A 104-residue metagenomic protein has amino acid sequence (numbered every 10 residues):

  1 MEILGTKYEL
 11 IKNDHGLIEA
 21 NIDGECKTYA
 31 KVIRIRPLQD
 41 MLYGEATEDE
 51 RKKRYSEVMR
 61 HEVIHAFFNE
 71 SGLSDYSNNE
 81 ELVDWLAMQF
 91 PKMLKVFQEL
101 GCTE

Functional and structural regions predicted by a protein language model:
M1-K53, A66-E70, S74-Q89: Active-site scaffold of zinc-dependent metalloenzymes
R54-E62: Short alpha-helical catalytic segment bearing the HExxH-like zincin motif of zinc-dependent metalloproteases
Q89-V96: Short, basic alpha-helical nucleic acid-contact segments in DNA-binding proteins and DNA transaction factors
Q98-E104: Long, well-structured alpha-helical subdomains associated with metal-dependent extracellular/ecto-lumenal hydrolases
